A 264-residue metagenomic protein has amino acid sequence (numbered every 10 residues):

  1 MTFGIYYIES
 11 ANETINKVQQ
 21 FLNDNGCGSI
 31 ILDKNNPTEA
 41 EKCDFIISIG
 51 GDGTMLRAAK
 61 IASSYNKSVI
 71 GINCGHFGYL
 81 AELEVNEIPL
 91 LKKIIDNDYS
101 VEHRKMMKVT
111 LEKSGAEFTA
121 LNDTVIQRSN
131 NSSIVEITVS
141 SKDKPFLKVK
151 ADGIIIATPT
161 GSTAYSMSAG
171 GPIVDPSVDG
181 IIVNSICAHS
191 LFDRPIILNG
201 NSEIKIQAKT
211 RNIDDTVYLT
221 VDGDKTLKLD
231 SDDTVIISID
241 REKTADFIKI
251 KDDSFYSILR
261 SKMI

Functional and structural regions predicted by a protein language model:
M1-F45, I49, R57, V85-H103 (+1 more regions): ATP/NTP phosphate-donor binding region
C43, H103-M107, A120-N122, S133-I137 (+6 more regions): A generic structural signal for short beta-strands and their flanking turns/coil linkers
I47, G51, N73, T124 (+1 more regions): A residue-level signal for conserved active-site and pocket-lining positions in enzyme catalytic cores
D52-T54, G75-F77, T160-T163: Short glycine-rich anion-binding loops that position phosphate/pyrophosphate groups of nucleotides and phosphorylated
N66-S68: Proline-centered loop/turn at the N-terminus of a beta-strand
Y79-D152: Catalytic core of DAGKc-family lipid kinases
F118, I126, N131, K142-P145 (+1 more regions): ATP/nucleoside-binding phosphotransfer catalytic cores, i.e., glycine-rich phosphate-binding loops
K148-A151, I156-F192: Gly/Ser/Thr-rich active-site loops/lids in small-molecule metabolic enzymes that frequently grip phosphoryl groups
